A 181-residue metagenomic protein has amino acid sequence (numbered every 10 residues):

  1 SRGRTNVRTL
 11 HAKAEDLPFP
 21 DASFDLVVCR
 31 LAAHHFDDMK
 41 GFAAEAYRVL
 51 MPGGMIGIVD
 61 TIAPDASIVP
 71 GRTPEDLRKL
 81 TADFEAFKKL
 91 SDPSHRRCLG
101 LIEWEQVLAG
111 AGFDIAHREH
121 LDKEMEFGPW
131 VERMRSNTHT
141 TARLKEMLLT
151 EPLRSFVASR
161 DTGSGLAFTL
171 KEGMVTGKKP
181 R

Functional and structural regions predicted by a protein language model:
G3-P20: Conserved SAM-binding strand-loop segment of SAM-dependent methyltransferases
F24-D25: Local beta-strand N-terminus motif with an aromatic residue
V28: A conserved beta-strand element that flanks and buttresses the S-adenosyl-L-methionine
L31-H35: A short His-aromatic
K40-M55: A short glycine-rich, Lys/Arg-flanked "PGG" loop and its adjoining helix->strand segment in the class I
M55-K89: Conserved class I S-adenosyl-L-methionine
F87-E103: Acceptor-substrate binding/catalytic loop of class I
I102-E105, A109-R181: Conserved Class I S-adenosyl-L-methionine
